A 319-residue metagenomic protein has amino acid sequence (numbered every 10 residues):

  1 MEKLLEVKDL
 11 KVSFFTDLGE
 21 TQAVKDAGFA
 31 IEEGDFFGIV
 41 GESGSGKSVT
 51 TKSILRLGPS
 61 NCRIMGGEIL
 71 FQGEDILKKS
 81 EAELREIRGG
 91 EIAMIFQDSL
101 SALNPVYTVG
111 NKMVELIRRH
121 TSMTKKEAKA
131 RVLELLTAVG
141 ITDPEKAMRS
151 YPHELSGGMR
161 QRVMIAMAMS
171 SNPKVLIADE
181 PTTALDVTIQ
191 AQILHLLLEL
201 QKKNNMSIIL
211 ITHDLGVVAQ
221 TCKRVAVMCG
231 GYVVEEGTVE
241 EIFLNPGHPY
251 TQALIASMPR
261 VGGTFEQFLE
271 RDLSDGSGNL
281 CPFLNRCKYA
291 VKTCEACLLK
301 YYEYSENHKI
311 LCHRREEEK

Functional and structural regions predicted by a protein language model:
M1-L4, S13-D26, L57-R63, S80-E83 (+2 more regions): A short, flexible loop at the N-terminus of ABC-type nucleotide-binding domains that lies
K3, T142-E145, E236-K319: Short catalytic/signature loops enriched in Gly
V40-E42: The feature captures the beta-strand-to-loop junction immediately N-terminal to the Walker
R56, I177, P181, L185-T264: P-loop NTP-binding/switch modules centered on Walker-like glycine-rich loops
I64-D75: Conserved ABC transporter NBD signature motif
D75, E115, K126-K146, I255: Conserved ABC ATPase "signature" region
S170-K174: A short, proline-enriched helix->beta-strand linker immediately N-terminal to the Walker B motif in ABC-type P-loop
